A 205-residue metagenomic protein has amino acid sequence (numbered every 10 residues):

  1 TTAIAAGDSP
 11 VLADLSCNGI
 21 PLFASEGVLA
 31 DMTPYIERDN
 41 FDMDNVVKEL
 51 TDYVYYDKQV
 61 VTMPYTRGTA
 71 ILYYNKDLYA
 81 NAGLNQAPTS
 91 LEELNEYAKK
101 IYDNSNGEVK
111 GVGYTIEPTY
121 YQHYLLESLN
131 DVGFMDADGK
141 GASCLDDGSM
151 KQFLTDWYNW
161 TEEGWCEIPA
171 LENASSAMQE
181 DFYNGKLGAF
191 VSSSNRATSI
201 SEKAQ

Functional and structural regions predicted by a protein language model:
T1-T2, I20, T155-Q205: Extracytoplasmic/periplasmic substrate-binding proteins
T1-V46, D77-T89, E180-D181, G188-A189 (+1 more regions): Extracytoplasmic "Venus flytrap"/periplasmic binding protein-like
G7-V11, Q59-V60, N104-K110, E163-C166 (+2 more regions): Loop/turn elements at helix/coil->beta-strand transitions in domains of secreted/extracellular proteins
S16-A70, Q122-L129, S149, F153: Hinge/lid segment of periplasmic solute-binding proteins
S16-G19, V28, M32, N75 (+5 more regions): Stable alpha-helical elements in mature extracytoplasmic
T33-V46, G111-V112, I116, V132-Q152 (+1 more regions): Short, solvent-exposed loop/beta-turn-alpha elements that line the ligand-binding surface or hinge of extracytoplasmic
Y56-Y65, A70, N95-S143, Y158 (+1 more regions): Extracytoplasmic/periplasmic solute-binding protein
A98-K100, K140-L171: Glycine-centered hinge/linker elements that transmit conformational signals in sensory and ligand-binding systems
